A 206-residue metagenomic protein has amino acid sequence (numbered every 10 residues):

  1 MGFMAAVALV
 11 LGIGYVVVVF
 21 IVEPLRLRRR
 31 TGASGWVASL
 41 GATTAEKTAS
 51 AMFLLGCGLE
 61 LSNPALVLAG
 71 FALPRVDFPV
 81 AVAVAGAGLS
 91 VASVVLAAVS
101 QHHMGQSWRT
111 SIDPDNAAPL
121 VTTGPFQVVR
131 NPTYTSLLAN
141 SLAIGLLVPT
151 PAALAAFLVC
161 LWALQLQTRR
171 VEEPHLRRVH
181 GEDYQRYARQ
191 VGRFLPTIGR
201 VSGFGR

Functional and structural regions predicted by a protein language model:
M1-D115, P119-T122, N140-R206: Membrane-anchoring alpha-helices and their flanking helix-loop junctions
T122-L138: Membrane-interface loop-to-helix entry segments
